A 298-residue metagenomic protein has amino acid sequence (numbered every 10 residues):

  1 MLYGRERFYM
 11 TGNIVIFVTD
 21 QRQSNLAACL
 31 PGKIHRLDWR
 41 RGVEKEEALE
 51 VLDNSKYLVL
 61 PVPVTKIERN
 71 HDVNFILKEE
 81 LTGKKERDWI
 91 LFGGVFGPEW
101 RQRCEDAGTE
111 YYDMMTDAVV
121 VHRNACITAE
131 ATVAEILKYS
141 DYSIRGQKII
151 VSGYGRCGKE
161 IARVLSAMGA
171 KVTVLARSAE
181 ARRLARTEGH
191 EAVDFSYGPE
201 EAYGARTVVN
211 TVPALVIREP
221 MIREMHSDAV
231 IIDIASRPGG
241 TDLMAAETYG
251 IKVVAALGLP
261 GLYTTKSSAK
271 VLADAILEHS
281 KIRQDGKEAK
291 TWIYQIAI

Functional and structural regions predicted by a protein language model:
T11-N13, D88, R145-K148, D228: Phosphate-coordination loops involved in phosphoryl transfer and adenosine-cofactor binding
I14-N25, R145-L165: Glycine-rich adenosine-cofactor-binding loop
D20, R40, G97, R177-S178 (+1 more regions): Residues in the short beta-alpha loop(s) of Rossmann-like NAD(P)-binding domains
K33-E44, A170-E188: NAD(P)-binding Rossmann-fold cofactor-contacting core
V59-R145, T265, A275, I282: Glycine/serine-rich phosphate-binding loop and adjoining beta1-alpha1 elements at the start of nucleotide-handling
P63-N70, I76-L91, E188-G261: Rossmann-like adenosine-cofactor binding region
V95-Y112, A235-H279: Rossmann-fold NAD(P)-binding glycine/threonine-rich loop
A167-K171, I251: Conserved S-adenosyl-L-methionine
